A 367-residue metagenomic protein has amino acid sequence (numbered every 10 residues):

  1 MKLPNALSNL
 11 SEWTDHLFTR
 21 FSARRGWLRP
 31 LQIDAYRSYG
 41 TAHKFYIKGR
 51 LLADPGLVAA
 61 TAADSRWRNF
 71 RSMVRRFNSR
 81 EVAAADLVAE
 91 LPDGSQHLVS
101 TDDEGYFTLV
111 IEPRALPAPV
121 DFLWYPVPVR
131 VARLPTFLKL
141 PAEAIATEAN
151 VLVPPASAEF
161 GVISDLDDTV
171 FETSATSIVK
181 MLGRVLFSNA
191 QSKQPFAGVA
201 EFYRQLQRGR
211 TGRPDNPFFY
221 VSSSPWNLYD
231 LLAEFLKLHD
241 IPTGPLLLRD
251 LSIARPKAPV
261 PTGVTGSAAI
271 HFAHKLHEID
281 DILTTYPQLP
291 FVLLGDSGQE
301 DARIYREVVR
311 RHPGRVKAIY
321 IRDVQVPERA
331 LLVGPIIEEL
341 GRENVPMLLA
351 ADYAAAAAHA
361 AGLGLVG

Functional and structural regions predicted by a protein language model:
M1-N9, S224-G367: C-terminal cap/substrate-recognition subdomain and adjoining C-terminal extension of metal-dependent phosphatase-like
M1-P154, A354-A355, H359-G367: Intrinsically disordered, serine/threonine/proline
L152-S157, L283-T285: A short acidic-Thr-Gly-centered motif at the start of a beta-strand
F160-A175, Y305: Asp-based phosphoryl-transfer active-site loop
V170-Q194: Short, flexible helix-coil linker/hinge segments at the edges of structured domains or between repeats
E172, P195-R208, F272-L283: Structured alpha-helical segments in the cores of large, soluble enzyme domains
N189-N216, W226-D230: Short, acidic loop-to-helix structural element flanking the phosphoryl-transfer center in phosphate-processing enzymes
G209-F219, T285-F291: Short, surface-exposed connector motifs at secondary-structure boundaries
